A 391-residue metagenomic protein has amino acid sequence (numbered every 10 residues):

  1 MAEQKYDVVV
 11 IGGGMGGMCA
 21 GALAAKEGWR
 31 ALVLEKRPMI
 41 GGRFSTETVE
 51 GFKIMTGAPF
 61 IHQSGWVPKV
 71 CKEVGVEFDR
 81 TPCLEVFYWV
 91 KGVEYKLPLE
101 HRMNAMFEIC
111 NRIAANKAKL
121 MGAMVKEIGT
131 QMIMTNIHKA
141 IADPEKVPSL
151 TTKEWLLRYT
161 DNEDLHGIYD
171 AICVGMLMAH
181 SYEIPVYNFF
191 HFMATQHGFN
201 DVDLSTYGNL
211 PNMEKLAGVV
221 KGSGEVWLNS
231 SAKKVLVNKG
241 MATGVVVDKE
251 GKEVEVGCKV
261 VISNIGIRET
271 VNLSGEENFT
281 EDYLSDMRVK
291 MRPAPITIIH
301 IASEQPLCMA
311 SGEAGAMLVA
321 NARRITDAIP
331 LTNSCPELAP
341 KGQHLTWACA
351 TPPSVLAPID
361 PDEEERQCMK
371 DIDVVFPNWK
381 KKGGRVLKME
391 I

Functional and structural regions predicted by a protein language model:
V8-V33: N-terminal Rossmann-like FAD-binding beta1-loop-alpha1 element of flavoenzymes
G16, M39, R268: Conserved Rossmann-like nucleotide-cofactor binding loop
A25-V49: Glycine-rich FAD pyrophosphate-binding loop
G51-V125, T135, K139-A142: Dinucleotide-binding Rossmann-like beta1-alpha1 core, especially the glycine-rich loop that anchors the ADP
E94, M106-F190: Rossmann-like flavin
M193-K252: Helical element adjacent to the flavin cofactor pocket in flavoenzyme catalytic cores
K233-Q343, V355: Mid-domain catalytic core of redox enzymes that form a hydrophobic substrate pocket/lid adjacent to a catalytic redox
P330-I391: Conserved flavin/dinucleotide-binding core of flavoenzymes
